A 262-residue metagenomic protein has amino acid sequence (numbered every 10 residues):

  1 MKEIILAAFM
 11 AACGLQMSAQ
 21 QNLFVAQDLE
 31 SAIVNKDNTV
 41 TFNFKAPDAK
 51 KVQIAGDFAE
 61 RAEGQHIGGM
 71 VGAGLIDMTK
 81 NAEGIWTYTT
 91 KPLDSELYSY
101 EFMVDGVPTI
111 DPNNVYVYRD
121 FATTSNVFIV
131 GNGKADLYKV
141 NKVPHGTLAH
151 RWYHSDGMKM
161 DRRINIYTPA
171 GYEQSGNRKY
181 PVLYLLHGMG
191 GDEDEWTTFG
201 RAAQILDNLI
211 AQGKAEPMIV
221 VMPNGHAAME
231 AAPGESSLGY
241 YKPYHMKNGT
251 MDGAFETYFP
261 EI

Functional and structural regions predicted by a protein language model:
M1-Q21: Bacterial Sec-dependent N-terminal signal peptides
Q20-K36, P92-D161: The feature marks proteins involved in alpha-glucan
N38-F42: Structural beta-strand segments of beta-rich domains
N43-S95, D105-V130: Aromatic-rich carbohydrate-binding modules that target alpha-glucans
I54, E96-G106, I166, R178-Y180 (+2 more regions): Short beta-strand segments enriched for Tyr within beta-sheet-rich domains, predominantly fibronectin type III
V140, G146, H154-M160, M189-I262: Cap/lid segment of the alpha/beta-hydrolase catalytic domain
Y153, P169-E173, D207: Short beta-turn/strand-loop junction motif enriched in small, turn-promoting residues
I164-A170, G176-G190, V220: Short beta-strand element of the alpha/beta-hydrolase
